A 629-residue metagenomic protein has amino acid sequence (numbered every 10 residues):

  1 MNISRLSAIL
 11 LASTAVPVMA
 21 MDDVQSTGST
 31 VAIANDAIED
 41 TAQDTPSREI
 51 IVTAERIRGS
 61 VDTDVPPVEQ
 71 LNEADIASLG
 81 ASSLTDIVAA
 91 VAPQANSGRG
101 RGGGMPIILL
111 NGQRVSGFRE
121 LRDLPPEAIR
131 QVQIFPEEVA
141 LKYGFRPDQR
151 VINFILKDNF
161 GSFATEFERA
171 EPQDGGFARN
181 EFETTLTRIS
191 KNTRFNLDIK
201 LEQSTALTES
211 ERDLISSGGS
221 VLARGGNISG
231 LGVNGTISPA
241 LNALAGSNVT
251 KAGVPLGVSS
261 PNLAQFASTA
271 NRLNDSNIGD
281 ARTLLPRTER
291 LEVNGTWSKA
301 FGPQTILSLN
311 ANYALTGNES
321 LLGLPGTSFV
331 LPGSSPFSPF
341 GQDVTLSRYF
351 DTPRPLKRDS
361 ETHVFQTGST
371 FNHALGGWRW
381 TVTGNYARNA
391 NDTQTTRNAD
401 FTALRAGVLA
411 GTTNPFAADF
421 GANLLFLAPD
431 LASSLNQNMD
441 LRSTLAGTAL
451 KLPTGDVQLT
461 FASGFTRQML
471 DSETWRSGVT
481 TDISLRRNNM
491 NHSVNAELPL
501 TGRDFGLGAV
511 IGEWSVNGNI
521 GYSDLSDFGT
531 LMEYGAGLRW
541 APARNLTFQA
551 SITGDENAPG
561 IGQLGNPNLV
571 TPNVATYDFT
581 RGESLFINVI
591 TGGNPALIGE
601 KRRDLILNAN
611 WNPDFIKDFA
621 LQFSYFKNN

Functional and structural regions predicted by a protein language model:
V24, P46-L79, G104-L109, F163: N-terminal periplasmic "start-of-domain" segments of outer-membrane beta-barrel proteins
T27-G28, D36, D40, T53 (+4 more regions): Extracytoplasmic beta-strand/coil segments of soluble accessory domains associated with Gram-negative outer-membrane
I76, V88, V132-Q133, I152-F154 (+3 more regions): Non-catalytic regulatory/gating segments with a bias toward low-complexity or hydrophobic composition
I108, L207, E211-L222, V254-T288 (+7 more regions): Surface-exposed, low-complexity loop segments enriched in small/polar and acidic residues
V115, L124-E166, T208: A beta-strand signature from Gram-negative outer-membrane beta-barrel systems, especially the internal plug domain
Q133, V151, F160-T187, L197 (+1 more regions): Short strand-turn segments of transmembrane beta-barrel domains in outer membranes, especially the first one or two
L156-D158, E171, T184-N192, T296-P303 (+7 more regions): Outer-membrane beta-barrel proteins
T165-E171, F182-T184, L197-Q203, L309-L315 (+7 more regions): Transmembrane beta-barrel strands of outer-membrane/channel proteins
